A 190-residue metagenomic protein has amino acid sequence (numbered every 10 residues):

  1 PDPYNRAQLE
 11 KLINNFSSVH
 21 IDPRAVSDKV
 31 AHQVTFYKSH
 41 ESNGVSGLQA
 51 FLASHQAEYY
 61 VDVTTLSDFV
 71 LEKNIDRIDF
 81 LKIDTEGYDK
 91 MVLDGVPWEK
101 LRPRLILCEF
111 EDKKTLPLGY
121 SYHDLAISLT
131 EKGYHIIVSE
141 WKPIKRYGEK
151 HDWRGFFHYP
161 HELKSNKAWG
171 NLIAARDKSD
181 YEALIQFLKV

Functional and structural regions predicted by a protein language model:
P1-V190: Phosphate/nucleotide-binding beta-alpha loop and adjacent structural elements of enzyme active sites
